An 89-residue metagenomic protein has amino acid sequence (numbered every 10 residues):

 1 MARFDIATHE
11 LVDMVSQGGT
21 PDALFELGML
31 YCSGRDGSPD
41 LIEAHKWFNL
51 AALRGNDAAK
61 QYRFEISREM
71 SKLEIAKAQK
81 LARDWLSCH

Functional and structural regions predicted by a protein language model:
M1-G18, W85-H89: N-terminal alpha-helical interaction modules that lie
A2-E10, S38-K46, L73-Q79: Structural signature of tandem alpha-helical TPR/SEL1-like repeats, specifically the intra-repeat loop/turn
V12, Q17-P21, S33-R35, D40 (+2 more regions): Short helix-capping/linker turns of helical repeat alpha-solenoids
L24-S33, F64-S67: Hydrophobic face of amphipathic alpha-helices that form TPR/SEL1-like repeat modules and related alpha-solenoid
F25, H45-K46, Q61, K80: TPR/TPR-like alpha-solenoid signature
E43, L50, E65, L81-D84: The canonical alpha-helical register within tetratricopeptide repeats
D57-E65: Short helix/strand-capping connector loops at secondary-structure junctions
S67-H89: Alpha-helical linker/edge segments of TPR/alpha-solenoid repeat scaffolds and analogous pre-/post-domain helices
